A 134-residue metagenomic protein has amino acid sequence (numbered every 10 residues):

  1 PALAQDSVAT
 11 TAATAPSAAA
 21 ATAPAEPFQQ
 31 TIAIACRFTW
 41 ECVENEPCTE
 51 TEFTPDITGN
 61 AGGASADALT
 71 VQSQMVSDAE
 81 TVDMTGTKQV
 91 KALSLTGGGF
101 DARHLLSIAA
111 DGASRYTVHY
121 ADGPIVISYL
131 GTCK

Functional and structural regions predicted by a protein language model:
A2-A33, E41-E44: Amphipathic/hydrophobic helical signal segments and adjacent flexible N-terminal regions that mediate secretion
S7-A9, T49, L130: Glycine-rich, low-complexity intrinsically disordered segments
A25-D67, L106: Short, solvent-exposed loop/hinge segments that bridge or flank secondary-structure elements
A33-R37, T117, L130: Beta-strand secondary-structure signal
F38, A66-D67, V71, S114-V118: Short hydrophobic/aromatic-rich beta-strand segments that constitute the beta-sheet cores of beta-sandwich/beta-barrel
T51-T54, A121-K134: Edge beta-strand at a domain terminus
D67-H104: Contiguous, well-ordered beta-strand patches that form the walls/edges of small beta-barrel/beta-sandwich domains
L105-A109, R115-S128: Short, exposed beta-strand-loop hairpins at the edges of beta-sheets in extracellular/periplasmic proteins
